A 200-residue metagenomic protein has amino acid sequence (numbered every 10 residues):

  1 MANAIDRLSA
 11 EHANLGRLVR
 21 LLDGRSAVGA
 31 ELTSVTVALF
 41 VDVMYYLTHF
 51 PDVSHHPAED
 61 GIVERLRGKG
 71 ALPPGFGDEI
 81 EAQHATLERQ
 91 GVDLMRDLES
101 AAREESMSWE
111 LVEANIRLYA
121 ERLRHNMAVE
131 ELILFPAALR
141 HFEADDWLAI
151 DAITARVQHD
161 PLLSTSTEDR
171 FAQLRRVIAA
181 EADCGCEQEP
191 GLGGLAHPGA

Functional and structural regions predicted by a protein language model:
M1-A200: Small-residue-biased structural context
